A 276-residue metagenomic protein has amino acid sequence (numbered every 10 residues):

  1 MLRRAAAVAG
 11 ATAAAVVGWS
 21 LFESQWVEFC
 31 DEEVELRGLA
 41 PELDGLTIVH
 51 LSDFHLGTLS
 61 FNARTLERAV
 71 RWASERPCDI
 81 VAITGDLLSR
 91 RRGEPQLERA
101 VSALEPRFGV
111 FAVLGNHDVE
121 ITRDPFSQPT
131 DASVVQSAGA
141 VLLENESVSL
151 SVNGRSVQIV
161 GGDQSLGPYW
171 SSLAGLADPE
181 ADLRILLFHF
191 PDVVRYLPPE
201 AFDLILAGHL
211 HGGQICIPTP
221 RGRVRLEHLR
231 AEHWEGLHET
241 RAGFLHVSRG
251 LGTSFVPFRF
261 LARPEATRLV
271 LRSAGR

Functional and structural regions predicted by a protein language model:
M1-E42: N-terminal membrane-anchoring alpha-helices
F29-L36, L97-R99, L142-E146, S171 (+1 more regions): Alpha-helical scaffolding within the catalytic cores of extracellular/periplasmic polymer-degrading hydrolases
E33-S60, G162-F188: Mobile, glycine- and charge-enriched loop segments and immediately flanking short secondary-structure elements within
L36-V49, A140, S147-I159, E180-L183 (+3 more regions): Beta-strand-turn-beta hairpins that frame and shape the catalytic cleft of phosphate-ester-processing enzymes
E42, L46-V141: Membrane-embedded segments
S52-L56, G85-L87, N116-D118, E146-S147 (+4 more regions): Active-site metal-binding loops of divalent metal-dependent hydrolases
T122-A140, E146-S147, V152-F188, D192-Y196 (+2 more regions): Binuclear metal-dependent hydrolase catalytic cores centered on His/Asp/Glu-rich metal-binding motifs
P191-V270, R276: Conserved beta-sheet core of the metallophosphoesterase superfamily
